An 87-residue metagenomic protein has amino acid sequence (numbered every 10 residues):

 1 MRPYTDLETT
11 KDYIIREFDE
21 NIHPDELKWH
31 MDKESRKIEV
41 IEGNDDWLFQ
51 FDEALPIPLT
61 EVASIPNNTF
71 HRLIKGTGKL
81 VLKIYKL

Functional and structural regions predicted by a protein language model:
M1-F18: Transition segment at domain starts
Y13-K33, I41, S64-N68: Conserved short histidine dyad/triad with adjacent acidic residue
D25-D32, F49, L55, L73-K75: Short histidine-centered beta-strand/loop micro-motifs that create catalytic or ligand/metal-coordination sites
E34-K37, K79: Short, surface-exposed beta-edge/turn micro-motifs
R36-W47: A short, structured beta-strand/loop element
F49-N68: Short acidic-glycine-tyrosine-enriched beta hairpin
P66-L87: Ligand-binding loop in jelly-roll beta-barrel domains
